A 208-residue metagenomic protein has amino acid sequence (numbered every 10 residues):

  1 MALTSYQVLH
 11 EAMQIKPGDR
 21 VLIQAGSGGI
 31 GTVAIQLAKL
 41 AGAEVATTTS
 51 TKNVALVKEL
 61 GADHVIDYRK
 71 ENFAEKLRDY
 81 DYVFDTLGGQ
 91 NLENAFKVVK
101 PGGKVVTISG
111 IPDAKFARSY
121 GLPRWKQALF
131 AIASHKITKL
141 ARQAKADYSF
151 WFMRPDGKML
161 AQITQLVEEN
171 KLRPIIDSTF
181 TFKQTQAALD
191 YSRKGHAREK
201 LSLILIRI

Functional and structural regions predicted by a protein language model:
M1-I208: Terminal helix/beta-alpha structural elements that buttress the NAD(P)+-binding lobe
